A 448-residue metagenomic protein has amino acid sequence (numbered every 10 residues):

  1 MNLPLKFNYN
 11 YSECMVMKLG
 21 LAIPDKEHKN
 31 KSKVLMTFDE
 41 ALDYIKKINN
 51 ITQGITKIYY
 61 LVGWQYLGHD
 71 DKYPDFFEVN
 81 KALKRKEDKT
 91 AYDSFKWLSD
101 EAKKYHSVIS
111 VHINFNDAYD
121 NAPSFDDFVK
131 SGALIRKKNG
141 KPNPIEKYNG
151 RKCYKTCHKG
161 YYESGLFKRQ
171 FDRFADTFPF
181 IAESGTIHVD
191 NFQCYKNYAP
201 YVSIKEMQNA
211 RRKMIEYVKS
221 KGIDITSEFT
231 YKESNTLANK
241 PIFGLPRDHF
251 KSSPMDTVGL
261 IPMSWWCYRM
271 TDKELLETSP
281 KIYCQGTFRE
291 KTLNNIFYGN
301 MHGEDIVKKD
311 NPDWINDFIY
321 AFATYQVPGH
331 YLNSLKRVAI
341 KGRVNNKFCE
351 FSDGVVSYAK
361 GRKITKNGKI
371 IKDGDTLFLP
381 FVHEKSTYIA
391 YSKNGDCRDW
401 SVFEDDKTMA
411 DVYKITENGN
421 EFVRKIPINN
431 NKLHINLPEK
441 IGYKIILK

Functional and structural regions predicted by a protein language model:
M1, M15-D39, F115-A118, A122 (+2 more regions): Active-site-proximal substrate-binding groove within the catalytic cores of carbohydrate-active enzymes
M1-N8: Extended acidic/polar, glycine-enriched regions that form or flank non-catalytic beta-rich accessory modules
N10-S12: Non-catalytic protein-protein interaction scaffold segments in large eukaryotic complex-forming proteins
I23-V129, Q208-R212: Aromatic- and glycine-enriched glycan-recognition loops and surfaces that form the carbohydrate-binding subsites
